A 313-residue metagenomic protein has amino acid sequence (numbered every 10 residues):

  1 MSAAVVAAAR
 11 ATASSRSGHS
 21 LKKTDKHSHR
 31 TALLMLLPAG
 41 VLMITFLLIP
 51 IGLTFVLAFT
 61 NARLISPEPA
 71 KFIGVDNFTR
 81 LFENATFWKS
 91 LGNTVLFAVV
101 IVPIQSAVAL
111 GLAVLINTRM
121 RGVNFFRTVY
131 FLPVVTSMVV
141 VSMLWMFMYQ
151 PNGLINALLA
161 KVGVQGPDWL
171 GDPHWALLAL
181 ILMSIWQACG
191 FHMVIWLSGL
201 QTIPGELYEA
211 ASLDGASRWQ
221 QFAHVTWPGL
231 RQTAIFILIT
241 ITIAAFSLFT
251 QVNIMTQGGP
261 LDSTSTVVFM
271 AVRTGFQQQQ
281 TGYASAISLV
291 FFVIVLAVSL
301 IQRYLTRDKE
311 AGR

Functional and structural regions predicted by a protein language model:
M1-H27: Short, Lys/Arg-rich, polar N-terminal cytosolic tail immediately upstream of the first transmembrane signal-anchor
S28-R313: A structural signal for multi-pass alpha-helical bundles of membrane permease subunits that mediate small-molecule
